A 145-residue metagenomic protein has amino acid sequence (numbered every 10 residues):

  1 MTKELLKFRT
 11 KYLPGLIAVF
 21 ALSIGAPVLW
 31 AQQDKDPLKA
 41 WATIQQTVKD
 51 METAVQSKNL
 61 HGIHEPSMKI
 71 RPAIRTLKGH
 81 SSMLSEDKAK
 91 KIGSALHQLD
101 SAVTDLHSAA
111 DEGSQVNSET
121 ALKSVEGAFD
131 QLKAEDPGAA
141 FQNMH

Functional and structural regions predicted by a protein language model:
M1-K3, V28, M144: N-terminal amphipathic/basic-hydrophobic helices that include classical n-h-c signal peptides and signal-anchor
T2-I17: Bacterial N-terminal signal peptides that target proteins for export
A21: P-loop/Walker A NTP-binding region and its immediately flanking N-terminal helices in P-loop NTPase folds
G25-A31: Sec/Tat signal peptide C-region and signal peptidase I cleavage site
Q32-H145: Mature extracytoplasmic or organellar-lumen-exposed domains after removal of signal/transit peptides
